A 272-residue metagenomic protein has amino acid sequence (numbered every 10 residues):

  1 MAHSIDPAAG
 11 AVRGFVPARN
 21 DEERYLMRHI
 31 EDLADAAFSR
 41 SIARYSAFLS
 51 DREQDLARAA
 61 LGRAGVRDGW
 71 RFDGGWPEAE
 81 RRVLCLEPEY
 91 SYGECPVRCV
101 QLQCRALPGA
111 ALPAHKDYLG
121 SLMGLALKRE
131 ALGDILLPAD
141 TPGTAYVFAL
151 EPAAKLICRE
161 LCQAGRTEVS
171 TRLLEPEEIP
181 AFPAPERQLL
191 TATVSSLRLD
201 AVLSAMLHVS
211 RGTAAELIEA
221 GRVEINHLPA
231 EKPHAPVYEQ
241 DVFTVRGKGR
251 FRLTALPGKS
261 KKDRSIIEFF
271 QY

Functional and structural regions predicted by a protein language model:
M1-D200, M206, P229, R250-Y272: Ferredoxin-like alpha/beta domains used as RNA- or RNAP-binding modules
S196-G247: Basic (Lys/Arg-enriched) interaction patch that binds polyanionic ligands
